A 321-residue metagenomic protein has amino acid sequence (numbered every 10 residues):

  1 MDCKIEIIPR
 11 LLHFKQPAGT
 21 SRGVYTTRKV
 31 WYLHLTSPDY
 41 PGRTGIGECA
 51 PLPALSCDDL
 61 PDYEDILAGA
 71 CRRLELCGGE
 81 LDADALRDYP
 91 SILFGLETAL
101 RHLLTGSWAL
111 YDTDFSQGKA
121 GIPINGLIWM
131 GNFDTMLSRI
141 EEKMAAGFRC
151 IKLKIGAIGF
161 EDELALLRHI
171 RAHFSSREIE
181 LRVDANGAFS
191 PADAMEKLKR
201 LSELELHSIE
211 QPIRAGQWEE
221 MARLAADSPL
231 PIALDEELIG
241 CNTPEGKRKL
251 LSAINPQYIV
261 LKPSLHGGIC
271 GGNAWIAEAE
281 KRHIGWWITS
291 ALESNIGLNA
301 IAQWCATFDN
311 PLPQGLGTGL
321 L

Functional and structural regions predicted by a protein language model:
M1-L181, N186-A188, A192-M195, K199-S202: N-terminal capping/lid subdomain adjacent to the active-site entrance of alpha/beta enzymes
V30, G121-N125, R149-K152, E178-R182 (+5 more regions): Structural preference for beta-strand elements that scaffold enzyme active sites
C49, Q211, L316-T318: Active-site donor-binding loop signature of nucleotide-sugar glycosyltransferases
G69, E220-A222, D227-P231, E236-L321: Shared catalytic-loop signature of beta/alpha-barrel
W129, I151-F160, R182-G187, E205-Q217 (+2 more regions): Catalytic beta/alpha-barrel core
F133-T135, A157-H173, F189-D193, I213-A226 (+3 more regions): Active-site-adjacent beta->alpha loops and helix N-cap segments on the catalytic face of soluble alpha/beta enzymes
A145, E203-L206, S252-N255: Alpha-helix termination/capping residues and helix-transition junctions
